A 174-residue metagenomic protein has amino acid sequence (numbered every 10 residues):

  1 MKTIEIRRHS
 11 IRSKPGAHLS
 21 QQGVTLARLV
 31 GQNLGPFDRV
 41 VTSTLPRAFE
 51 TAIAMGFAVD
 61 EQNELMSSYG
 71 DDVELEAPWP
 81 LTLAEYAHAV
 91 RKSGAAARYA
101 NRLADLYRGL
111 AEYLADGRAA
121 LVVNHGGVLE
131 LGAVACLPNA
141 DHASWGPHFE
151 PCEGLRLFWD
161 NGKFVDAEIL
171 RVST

Functional and structural regions predicted by a protein language model:
M1-N63, Y69, A87-A96, F149-R156: Active-site-proximal alpha-helix that buttresses catalytic centers in soluble enzyme cores
K2-R8, V41, Y113-V128: Beta-strand elements within well-structured catalytic alpha/beta cores of enzymes that handle phosphate/sulfate esters
S10-S13, P46-R47, S67, G126-L129 (+3 more regions): Short, solvent-exposed loop/turn segments at secondary-structure junctions
M66-L83: Short alpha-helix plus adjacent loop in nuclease-associated cores
P78-G94, K163-T174: A polyampholytic, Gly/Pro-enriched intrinsically disordered region
A84-G117: Internal catalytic-core helix/loop-beta-alpha segment that presents or stabilizes conserved functional determinants
A120-V134, A140-A143: Charge-patterned, long linear interaction tracts outside catalytic cores
L137-E168: Domain-level recognition of soluble alpha/beta enzyme cores, biased toward histidine phosphatases/phosphomutases
